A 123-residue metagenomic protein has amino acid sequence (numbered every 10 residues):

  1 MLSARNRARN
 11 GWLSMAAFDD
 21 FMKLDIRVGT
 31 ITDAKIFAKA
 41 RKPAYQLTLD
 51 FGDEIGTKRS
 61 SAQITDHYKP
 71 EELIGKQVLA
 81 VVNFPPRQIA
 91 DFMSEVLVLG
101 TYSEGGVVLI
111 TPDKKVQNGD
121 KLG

Functional and structural regions predicted by a protein language model:
N6, G11-G123: Phosphate-backbone binding interfaces of nucleic-acid-interacting proteins
